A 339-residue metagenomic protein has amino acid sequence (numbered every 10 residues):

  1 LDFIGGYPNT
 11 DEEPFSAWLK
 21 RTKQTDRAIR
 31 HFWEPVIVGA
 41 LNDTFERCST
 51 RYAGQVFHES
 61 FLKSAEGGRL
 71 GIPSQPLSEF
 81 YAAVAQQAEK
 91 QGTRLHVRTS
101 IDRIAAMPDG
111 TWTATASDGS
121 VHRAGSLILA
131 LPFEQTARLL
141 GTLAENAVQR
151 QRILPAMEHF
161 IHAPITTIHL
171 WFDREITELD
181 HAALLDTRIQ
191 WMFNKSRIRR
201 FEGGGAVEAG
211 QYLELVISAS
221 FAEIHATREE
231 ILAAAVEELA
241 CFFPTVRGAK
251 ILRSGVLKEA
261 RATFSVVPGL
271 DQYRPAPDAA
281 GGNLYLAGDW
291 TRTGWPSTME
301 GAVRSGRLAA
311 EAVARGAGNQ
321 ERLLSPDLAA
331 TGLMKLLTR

Functional and structural regions predicted by a protein language model:
L1-I104, W112: Active-site/ligand-binding neighborhood in enzyme catalytic cores
P8, L70-P73, L77, S120 (+5 more regions): Aromatic-acidic/polar surface patches that form glycan- and anion
R21-K23, A40, L139, F242 (+1 more regions): Alpha-helical structural context
K23-W33, V148-M157, T245-L252: Short, surface-exposed acidic
Q87, R94, Q135, T142 (+2 more regions): Active-site catalytic microenvironments for nucleophilic, acid-base chemistry
L95-V97, L129, L286: A structural signal for the hydrophobic beta-strands that form the central parallel beta-sheet of Rossmann-like
T99-V246: Mid-domain catalytic core of redox enzymes that form a hydrophobic substrate pocket/lid adjacent to a catalytic redox
D180-R339: Conserved flavin/dinucleotide-binding core of flavoenzymes
